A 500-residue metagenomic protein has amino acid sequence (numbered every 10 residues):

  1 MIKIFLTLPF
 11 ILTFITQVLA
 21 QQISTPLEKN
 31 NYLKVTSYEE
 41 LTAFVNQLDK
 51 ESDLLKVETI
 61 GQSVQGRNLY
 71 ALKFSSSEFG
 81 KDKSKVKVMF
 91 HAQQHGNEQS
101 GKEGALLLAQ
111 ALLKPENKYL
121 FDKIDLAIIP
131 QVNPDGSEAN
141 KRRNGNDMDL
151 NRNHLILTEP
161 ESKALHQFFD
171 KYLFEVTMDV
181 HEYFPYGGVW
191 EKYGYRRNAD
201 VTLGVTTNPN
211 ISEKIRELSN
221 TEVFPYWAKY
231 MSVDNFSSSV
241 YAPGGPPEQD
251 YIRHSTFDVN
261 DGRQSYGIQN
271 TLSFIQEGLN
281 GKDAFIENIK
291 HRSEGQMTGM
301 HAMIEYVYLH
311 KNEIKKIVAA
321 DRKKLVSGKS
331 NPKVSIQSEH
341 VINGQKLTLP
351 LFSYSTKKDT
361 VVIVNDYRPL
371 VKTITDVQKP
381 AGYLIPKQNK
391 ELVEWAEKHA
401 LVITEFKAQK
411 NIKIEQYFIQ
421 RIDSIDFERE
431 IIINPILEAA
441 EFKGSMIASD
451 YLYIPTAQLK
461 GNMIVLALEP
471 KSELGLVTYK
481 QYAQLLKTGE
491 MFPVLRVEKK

Functional and structural regions predicted by a protein language model:
M1-S24: Bacterial Sec-dependent N-terminal signal peptides
I2, Q21-K500: Structured catalytic-domain cores with a bias toward divalent-metal coordination
